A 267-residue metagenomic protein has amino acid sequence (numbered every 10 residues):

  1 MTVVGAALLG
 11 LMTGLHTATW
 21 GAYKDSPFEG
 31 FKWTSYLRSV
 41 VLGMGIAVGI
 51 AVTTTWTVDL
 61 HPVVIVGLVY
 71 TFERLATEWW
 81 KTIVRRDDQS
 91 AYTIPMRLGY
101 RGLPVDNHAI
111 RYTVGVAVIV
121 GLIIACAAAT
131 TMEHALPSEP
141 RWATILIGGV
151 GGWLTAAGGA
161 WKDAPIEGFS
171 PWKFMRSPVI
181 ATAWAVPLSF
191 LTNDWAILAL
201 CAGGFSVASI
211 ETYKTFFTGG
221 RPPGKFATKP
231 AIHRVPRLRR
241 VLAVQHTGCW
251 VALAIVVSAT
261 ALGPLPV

Functional and structural regions predicted by a protein language model:
M1-G5, Y23-W33, T53-I65, A129-L146 (+3 more regions): Membrane-helix interface and helix-disruption motif detector
G5-D25, V150-G159: N-terminal signal-anchor/start-transfer transmembrane helix
E29-V40, Y92-H108, G168-V179, F226-L242: Membrane-interface segments at loop-to-transmembrane junctions
L37-T55, R176-L191: A generic, lipid-embedded transmembrane alpha helix
L68-E78, G151-T155, A202-Y213: Alpha-helical transmembrane segments and their membrane-interface exit regions
K81-P95, A164-F169, T215-P230: A cytosolic-side transmembrane-helix exit/cap motif
P95-G168: Generic multipass alpha-helical transmembrane bundles of integral membrane proteins
I110-C126, R240-P264: Final/C-terminal transmembrane alpha-helix of multipass membrane proteins
